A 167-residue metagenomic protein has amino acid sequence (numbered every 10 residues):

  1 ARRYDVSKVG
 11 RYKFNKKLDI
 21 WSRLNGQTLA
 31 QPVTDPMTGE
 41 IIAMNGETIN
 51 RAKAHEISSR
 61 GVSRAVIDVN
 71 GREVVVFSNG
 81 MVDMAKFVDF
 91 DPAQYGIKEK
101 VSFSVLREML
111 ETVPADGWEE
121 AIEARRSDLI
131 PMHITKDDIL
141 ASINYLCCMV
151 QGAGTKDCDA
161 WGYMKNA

Functional and structural regions predicted by a protein language model:
A1-A167: N-terminal non-catalytic structural scaffold regions of very large proteins
